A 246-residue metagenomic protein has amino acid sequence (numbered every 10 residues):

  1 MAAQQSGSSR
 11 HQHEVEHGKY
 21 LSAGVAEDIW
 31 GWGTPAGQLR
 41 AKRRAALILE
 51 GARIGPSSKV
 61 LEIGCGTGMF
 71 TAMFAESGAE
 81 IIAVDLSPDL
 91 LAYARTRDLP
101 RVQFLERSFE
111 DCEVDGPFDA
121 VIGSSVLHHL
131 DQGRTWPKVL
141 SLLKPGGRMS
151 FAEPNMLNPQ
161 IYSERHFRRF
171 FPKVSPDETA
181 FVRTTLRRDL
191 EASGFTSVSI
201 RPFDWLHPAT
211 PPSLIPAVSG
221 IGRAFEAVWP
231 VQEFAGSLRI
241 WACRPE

Functional and structural regions predicted by a protein language model:
M1-R53: Conserved class I S-adenosyl-L-methionine
G64-G66: Class I SAM-dependent methyltransferase "Motif I" SAM/SAH-binding loop
M69-E110: Class I SAM-dependent methyltransferase SAM/SAH-binding core
C112-V121: A short acidic, Gly/Pro-enriched loop at the edge of an enzyme's catalytic core that lines a small-molecule cofactor
V114, F167-R168, V198-E246: A C-terminal cap/extension of S-adenosyl-L-methionine-dependent methyltransferases that defines the acceptor-substrate
L130, R169-T185: Acceptor-substrate binding/catalytic loop of class I
R134-R148: A short glycine-rich, Lys/Arg-flanked "PGG" loop and its adjoining helix->strand segment in the class I
S150-P172: Conserved class I S-adenosyl-L-methionine
